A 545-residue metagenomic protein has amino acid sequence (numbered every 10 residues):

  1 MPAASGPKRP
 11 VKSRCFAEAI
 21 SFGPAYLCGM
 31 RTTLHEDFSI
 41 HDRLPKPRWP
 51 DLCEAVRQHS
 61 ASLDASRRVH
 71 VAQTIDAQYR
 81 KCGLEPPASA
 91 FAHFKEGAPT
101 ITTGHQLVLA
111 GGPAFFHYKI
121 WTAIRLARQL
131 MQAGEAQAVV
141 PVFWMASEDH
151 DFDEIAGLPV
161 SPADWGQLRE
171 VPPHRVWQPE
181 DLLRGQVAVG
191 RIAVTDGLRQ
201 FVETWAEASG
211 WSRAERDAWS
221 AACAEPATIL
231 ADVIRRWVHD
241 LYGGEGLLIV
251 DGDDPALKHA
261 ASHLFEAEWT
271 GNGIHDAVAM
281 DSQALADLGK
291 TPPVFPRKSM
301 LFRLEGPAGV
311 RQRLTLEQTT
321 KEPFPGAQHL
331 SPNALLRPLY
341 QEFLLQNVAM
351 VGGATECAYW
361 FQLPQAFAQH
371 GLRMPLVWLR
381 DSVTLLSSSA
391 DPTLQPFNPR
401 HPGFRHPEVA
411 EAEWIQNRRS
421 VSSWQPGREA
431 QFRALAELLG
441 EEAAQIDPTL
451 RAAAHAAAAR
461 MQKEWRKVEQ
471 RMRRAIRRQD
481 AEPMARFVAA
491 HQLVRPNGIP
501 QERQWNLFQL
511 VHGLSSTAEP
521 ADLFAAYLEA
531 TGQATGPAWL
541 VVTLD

Functional and structural regions predicted by a protein language model:
G6-C82: N-terminal leader/transition segments
P10-V11, I234-E322, E413, N417-D545: Long, compositionally biased intrinsically disordered regions
G97-M131, G352: N-terminal catalytic cores of NTP/NDP-binding nucleotidyl/phosphoryl-transfer enzymes
P113-A114, A127-D151, L376: Glycine-rich phosphate/pyrophosphate-binding loops and their adjacent beta-strand/loop elements at enzyme active sites
F143-E154, L257-H259, S382-Q395: Short, conserved secondary-structure transition motifs
I155-V160, L385-R418: A structural-propensity feature for long, helix-poor, extended segments
P159-V189: A glycine-rich helix N-cap at a beta->alpha junction
D287-V348, A354-Q365, L376, S382-S389 (+1 more regions): A translation/RNA-centric and nucleic-acid-associated enzymatic feature enriched in Class II aminoacyl-tRNA synthetases
